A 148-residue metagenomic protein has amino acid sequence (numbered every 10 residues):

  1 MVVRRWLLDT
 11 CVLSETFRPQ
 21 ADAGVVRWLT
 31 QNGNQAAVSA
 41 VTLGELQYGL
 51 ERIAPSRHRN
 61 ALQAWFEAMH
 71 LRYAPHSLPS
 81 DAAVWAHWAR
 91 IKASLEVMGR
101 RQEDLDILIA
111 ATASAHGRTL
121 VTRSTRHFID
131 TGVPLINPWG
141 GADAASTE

Functional and structural regions predicted by a protein language model:
V2-L7, T16-F17, A23-A111, I129-P134 (+1 more regions): PIN-domain endoribonuclease scaffold, especially VapC-family toxins
S114: Short alpha-helix at the nucleotide-sugar/activated-sugar donor binding site of glycosyltransferases and closely
R123-H127: C-terminal structural segments of small proteins and small subunits
